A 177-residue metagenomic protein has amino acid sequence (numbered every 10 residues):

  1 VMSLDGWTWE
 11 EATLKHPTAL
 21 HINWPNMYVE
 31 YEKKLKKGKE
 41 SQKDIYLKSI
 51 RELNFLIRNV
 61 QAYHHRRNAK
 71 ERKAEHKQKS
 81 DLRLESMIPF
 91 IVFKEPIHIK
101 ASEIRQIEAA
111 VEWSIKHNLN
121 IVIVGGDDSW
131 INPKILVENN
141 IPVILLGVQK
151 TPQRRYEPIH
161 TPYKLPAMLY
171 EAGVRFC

Functional and structural regions predicted by a protein language model:
V1, G6, E10-K37, V122 (+1 more regions): Active-site-adjacent C-terminal substructures of enzyme catalytic domains
V1-I121: Polyanionic/metal-chelating signatures
A101, G126-D127: Conserved residues at beta->alpha junctions
V111-S114, D127-I131: Histidine-anchored nucleotide/phosphate-binding helix
